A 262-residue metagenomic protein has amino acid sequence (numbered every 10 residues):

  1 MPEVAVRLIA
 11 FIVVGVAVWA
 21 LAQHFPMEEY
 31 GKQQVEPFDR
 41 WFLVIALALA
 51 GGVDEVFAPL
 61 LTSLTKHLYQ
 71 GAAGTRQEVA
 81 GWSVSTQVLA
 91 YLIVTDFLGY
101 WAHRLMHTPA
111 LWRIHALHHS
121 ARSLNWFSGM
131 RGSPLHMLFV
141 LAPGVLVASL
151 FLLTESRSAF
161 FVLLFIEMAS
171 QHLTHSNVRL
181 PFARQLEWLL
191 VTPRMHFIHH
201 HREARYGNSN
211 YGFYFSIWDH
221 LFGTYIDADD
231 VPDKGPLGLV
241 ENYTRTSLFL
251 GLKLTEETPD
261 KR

Functional and structural regions predicted by a protein language model:
E3-G71, S83-Y100: Specific transmembrane helices
V4, G31-E36, R76-G81, L117-S120 (+1 more regions): Helix-boundary and loop/linker segments of multi-pass membrane transporters
P26, P193, T255-P259: Proline-rich low-complexity regions
K32, L152-A159, P181, E241-F249: General structural signal for secondary-structure boundaries
L43, S63, L221, G251-T255: Residues that form generic nucleotide/phosphate-binding pockets
V44-D54, W82-G235: Membrane-embedded catalytic scaffold of the fatty acid hydroxylase/desaturase
H67-A80, F161-F165: Membrane-contacting alpha-helices and adjoining membrane-interface segments in channel/transport-associated proteins
P232-R262: A membrane-cytosol interface segment of integral membrane proteins
